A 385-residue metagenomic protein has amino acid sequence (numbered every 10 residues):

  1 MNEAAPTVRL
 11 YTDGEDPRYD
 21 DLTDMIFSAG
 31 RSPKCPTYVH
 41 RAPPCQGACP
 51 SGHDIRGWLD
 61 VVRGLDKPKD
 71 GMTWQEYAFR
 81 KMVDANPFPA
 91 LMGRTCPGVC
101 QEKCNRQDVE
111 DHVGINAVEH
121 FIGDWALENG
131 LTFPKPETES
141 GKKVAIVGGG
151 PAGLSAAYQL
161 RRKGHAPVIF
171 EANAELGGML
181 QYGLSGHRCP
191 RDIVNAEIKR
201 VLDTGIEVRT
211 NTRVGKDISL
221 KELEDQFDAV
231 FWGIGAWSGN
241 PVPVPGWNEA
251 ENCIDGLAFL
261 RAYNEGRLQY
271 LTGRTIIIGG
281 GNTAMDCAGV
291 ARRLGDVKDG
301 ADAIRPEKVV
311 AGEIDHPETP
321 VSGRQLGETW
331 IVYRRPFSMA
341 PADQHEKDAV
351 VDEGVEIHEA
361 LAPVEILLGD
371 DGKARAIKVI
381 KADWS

Functional and structural regions predicted by a protein language model:
M1-K143, R191, V230-E249, L257 (+3 more regions): Ferredoxin-type iron-sulfur electron-transfer modules and their immediate structural context
A29, P33, T37, R41 (+2 more regions): Active-site substrate-recognition segment that forms the wall of the catalytic cavity or substrate channel
P87, G150-P151, E175, G281-T283: Residue-level detector of alpha-helix initiation sites
K142-I169, T283-L294: N-terminal Rossmann-like FAD-binding beta1-loop-alpha1 element of flavoenzymes
I146-V147, F170, Q226-G235, T275-I278: Short hydrophobic core segments
G149, A172, G280, R334-P336: Cofactor-binding loop segments of dinucleotide-utilizing enzymes, especially the Rossmann-like FAD- and NAD(P)+-binding
E175-Y182: Gly-rich Lys/Arg/Thr-decorated short loops/hinges at beta-loop-alpha junctions or inter-strand turns that position
D192-N240, N252-L271, D296-S385: A Rossmann-like FAD-binding core segment of flavoenzymes
